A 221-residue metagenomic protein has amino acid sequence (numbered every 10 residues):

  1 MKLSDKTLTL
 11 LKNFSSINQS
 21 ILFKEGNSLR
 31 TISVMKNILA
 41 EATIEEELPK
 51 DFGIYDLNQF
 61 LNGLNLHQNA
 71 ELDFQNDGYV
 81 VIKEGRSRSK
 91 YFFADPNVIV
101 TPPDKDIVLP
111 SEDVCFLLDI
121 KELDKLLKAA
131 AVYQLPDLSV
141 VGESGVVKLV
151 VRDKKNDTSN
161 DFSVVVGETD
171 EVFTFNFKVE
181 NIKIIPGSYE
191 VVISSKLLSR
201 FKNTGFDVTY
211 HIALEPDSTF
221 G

Functional and structural regions predicted by a protein language model:
M1-F93, E112-G221: DNA polymerase processivity clamps
P96-F116: Long, charge-dense
